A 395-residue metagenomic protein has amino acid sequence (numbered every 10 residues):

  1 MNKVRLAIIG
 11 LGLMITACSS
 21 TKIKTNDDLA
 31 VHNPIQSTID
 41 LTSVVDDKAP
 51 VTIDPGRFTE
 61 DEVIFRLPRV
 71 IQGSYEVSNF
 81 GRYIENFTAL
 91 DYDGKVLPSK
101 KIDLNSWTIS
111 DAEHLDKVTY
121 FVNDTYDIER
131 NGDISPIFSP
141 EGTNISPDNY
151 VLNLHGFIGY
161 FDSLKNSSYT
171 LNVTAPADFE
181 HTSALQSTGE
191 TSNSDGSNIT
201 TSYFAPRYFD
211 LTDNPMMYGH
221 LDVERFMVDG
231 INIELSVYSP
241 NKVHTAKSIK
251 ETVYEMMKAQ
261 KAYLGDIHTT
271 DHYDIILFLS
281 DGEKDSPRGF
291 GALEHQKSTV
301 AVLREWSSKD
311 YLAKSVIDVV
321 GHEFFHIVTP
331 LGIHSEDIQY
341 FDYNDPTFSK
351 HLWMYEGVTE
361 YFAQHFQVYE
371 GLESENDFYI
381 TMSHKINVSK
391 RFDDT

Functional and structural regions predicted by a protein language model:
M1-I8: Bacterial N-terminal signal peptides that target proteins for export
I15-A17: C-terminal motif of bacterial Sec signal peptides marking the signal peptidase cleavage site
S19-K22: Bacterial signal peptide processing site
D47-R57, D61-F65, F87, L171 (+1 more regions): Short, well-ordered beta-strand segments enriched in hydrophobic/aromatic residues
D54, D61-Y83: Surface-exposed, glycine/proline- and aromatic-rich loop segments on solvent-exposed faces across compartments
V77-N86, L90-D91, K95-E255, A262-T270 (+1 more regions): Non-catalytic architectural context of zinc metalloproteases
D222-H351: Juxtacatalytic substrate-recognition/specificity segment
H334-D342, P346-T395: Acidic/His/Gly-enriched intrinsically disordered linker/tail segments that often contain short helix/coil "MoRF-like"
